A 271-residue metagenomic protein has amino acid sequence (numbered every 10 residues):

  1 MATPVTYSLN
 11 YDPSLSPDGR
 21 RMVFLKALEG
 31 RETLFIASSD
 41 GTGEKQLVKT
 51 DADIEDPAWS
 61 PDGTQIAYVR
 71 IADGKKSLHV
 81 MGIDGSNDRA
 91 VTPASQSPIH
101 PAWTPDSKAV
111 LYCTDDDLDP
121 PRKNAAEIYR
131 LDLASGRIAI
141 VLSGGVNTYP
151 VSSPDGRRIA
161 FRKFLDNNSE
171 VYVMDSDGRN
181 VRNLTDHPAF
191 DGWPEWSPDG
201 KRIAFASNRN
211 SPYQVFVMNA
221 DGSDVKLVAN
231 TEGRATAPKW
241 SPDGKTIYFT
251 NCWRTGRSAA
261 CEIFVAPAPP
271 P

Functional and structural regions predicted by a protein language model:
M1-P271: Sequence signature of WD/YWTD-type beta-propeller architectures
